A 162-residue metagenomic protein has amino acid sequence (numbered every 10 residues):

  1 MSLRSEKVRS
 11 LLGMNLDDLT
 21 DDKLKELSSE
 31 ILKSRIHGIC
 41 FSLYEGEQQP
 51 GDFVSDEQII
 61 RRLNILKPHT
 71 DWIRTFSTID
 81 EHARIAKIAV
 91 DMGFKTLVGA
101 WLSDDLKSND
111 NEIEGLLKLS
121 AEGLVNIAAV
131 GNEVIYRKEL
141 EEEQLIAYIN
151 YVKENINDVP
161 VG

Functional and structural regions predicted by a protein language model:
M1-I65: N-terminal carbohydrate-binding accessory modules
E6, E26, E30, E45-E47 (+7 more regions): Glutamate identity and glutamate-enriched acidic tracts
N15-T20, D52-F53, S108, E141 (+1 more regions): A short linear-motif detector with a strong N-terminal bias
I36-E114: N-terminal carbohydrate-binding/catalytic regions of secreted carbohydrate-active enzymes
L97, W101, E114-G162: Active-site region of glycoside hydrolase catalytic domains
